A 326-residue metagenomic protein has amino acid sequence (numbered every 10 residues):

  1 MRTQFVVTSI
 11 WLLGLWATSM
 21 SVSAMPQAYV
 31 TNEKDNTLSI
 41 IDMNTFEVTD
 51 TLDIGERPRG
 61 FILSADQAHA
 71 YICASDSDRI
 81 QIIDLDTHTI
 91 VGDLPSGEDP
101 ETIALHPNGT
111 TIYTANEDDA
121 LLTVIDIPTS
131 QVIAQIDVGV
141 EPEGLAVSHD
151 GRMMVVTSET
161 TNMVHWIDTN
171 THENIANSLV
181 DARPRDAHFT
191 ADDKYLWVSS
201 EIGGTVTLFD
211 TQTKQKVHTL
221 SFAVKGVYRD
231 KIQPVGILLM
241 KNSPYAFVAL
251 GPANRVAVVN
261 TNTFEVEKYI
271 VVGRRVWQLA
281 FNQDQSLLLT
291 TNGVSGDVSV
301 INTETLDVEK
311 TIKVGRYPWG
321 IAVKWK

Functional and structural regions predicted by a protein language model:
M1-I10: Bacterial N-terminal signal peptides that target proteins for export
Q4, G14, M20-K326: Predominantly soluble domains enriched in secretory-pathway, periplasmic, or organellar proteins
